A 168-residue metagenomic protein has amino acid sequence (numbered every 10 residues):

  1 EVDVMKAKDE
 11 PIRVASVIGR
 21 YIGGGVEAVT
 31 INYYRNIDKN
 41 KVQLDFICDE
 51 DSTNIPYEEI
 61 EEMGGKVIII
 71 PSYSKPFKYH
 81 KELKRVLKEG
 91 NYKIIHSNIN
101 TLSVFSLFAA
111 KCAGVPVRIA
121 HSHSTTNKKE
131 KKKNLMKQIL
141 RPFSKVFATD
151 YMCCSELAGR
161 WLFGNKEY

Functional and structural regions predicted by a protein language model:
V2-Y168: Membrane-interface segments of envelope glycosyltransferases acting on lipid-linked substrates or membrane lipids
